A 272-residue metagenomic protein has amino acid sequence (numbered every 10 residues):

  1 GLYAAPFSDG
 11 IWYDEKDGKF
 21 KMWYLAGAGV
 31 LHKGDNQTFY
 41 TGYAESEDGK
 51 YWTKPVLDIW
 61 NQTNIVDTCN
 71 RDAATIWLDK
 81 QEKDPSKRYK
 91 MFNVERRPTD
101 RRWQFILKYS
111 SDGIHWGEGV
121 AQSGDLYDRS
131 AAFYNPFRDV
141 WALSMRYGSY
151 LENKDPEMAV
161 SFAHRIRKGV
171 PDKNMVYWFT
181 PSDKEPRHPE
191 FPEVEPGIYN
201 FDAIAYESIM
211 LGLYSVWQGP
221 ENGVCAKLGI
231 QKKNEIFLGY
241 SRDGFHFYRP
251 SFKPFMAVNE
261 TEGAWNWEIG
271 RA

Functional and structural regions predicted by a protein language model:
G1-A272: Carbohydrate-active catalytic/glycan-binding domains of CAZyme proteins, especially the secreted or lumenal ectodomains
